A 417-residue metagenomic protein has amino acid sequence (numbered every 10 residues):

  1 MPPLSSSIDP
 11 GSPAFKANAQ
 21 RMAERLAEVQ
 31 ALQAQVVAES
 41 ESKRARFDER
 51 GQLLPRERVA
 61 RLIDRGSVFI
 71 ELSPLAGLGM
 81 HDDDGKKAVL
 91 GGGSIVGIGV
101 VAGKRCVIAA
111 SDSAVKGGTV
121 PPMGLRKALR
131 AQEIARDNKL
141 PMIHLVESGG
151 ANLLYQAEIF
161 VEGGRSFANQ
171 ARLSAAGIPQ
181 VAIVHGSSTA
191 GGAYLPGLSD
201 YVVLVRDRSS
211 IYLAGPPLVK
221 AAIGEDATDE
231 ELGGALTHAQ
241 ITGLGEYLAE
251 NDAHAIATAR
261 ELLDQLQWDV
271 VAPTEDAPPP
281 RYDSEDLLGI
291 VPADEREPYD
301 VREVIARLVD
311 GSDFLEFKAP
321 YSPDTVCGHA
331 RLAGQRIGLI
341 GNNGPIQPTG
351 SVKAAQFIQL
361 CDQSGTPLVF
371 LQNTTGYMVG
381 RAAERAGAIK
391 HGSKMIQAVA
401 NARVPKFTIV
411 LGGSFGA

Functional and structural regions predicted by a protein language model:
M1-A417: Ligand-binding clefts of soluble mixed alpha/beta catalytic domains
